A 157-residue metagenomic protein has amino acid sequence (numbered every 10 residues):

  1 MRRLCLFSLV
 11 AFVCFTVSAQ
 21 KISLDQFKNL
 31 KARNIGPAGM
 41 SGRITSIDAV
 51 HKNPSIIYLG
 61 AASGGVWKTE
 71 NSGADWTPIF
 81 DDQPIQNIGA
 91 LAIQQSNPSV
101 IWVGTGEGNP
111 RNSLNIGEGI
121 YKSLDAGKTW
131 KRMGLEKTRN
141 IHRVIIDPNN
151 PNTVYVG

Functional and structural regions predicted by a protein language model:
M1-I22: Bacterial Sec-dependent N-terminal signal peptides
A19-G157: Beta-propeller blade termini and top-face loops
